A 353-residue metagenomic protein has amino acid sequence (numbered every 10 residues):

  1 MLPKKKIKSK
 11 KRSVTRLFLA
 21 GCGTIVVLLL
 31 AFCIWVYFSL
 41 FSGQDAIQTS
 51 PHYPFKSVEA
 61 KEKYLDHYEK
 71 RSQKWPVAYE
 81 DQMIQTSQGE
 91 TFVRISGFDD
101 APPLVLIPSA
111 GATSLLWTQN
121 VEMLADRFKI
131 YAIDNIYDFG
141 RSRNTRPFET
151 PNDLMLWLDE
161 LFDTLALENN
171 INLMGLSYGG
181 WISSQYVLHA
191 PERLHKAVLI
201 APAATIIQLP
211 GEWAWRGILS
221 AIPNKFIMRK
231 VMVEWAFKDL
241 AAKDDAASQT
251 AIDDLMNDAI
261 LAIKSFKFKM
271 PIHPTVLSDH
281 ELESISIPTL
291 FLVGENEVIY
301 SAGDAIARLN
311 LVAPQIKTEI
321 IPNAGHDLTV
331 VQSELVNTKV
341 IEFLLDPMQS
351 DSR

Functional and structural regions predicted by a protein language model:
L2-P103, F128, L345-R353: Alpha/beta-hydrolase fold catalytic core
I95-G140: Conserved HGGG/HGGXW glycine-rich cap/lid loop of the alpha/beta-hydrolase fold
A132-M174: Active-site loop/oxyanion-hole signature of alpha/beta-hydrolase fold enzymes
L188, A197-P223: Flexible "cap/lid" loop of the alpha/beta hydrolase fold
Q208-P210, K225-S284: Conserved alpha/beta-hydrolase catalytic His-Asp/Glu region
I285, F291-V293: Short beta-strand/loop motif that positions the catalytic acidic residue of the alpha/beta-hydrolase fold
N296-Y300: Acidic catalytic loop of the alpha/beta-hydrolase fold
A324-S333, N337: Catalytic histidine-centered segment of alpha/beta-hydrolase-like enzymes
